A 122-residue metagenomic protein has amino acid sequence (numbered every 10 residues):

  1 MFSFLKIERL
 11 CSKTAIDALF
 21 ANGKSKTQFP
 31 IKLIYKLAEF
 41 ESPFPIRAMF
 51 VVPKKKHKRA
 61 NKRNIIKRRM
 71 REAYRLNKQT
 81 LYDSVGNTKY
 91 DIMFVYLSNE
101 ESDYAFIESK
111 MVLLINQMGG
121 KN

Functional and structural regions predicted by a protein language model:
M1-N122: Positively charged, solvent-exposed patches that mediate nucleic-acid binding
